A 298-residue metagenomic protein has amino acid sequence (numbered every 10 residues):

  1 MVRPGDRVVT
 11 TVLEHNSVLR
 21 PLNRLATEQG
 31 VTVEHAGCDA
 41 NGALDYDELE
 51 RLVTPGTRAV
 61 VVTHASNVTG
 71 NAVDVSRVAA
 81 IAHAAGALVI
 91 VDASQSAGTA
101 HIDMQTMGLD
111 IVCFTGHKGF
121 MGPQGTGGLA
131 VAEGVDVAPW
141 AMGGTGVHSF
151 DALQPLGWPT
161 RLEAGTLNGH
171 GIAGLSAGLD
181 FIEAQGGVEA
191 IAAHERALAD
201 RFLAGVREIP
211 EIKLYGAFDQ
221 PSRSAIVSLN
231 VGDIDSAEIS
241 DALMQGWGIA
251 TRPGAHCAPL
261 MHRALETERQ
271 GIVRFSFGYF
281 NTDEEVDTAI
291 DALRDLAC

Functional and structural regions predicted by a protein language model:
M1-C298: Pyridoxal 5′-phosphate
